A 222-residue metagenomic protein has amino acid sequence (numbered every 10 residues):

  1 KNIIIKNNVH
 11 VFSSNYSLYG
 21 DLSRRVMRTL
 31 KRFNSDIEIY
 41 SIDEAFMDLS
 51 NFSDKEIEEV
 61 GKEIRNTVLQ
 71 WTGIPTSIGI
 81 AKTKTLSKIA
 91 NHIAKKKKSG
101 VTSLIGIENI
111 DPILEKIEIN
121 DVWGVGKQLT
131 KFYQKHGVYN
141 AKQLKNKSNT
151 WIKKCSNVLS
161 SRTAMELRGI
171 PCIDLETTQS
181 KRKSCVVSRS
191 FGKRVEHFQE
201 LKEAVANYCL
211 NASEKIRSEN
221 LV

Functional and structural regions predicted by a protein language model:
K1-M165, E214: Gly/Gly-Pro- and Ser/Thr-rich, intrinsically disordered tail segments characteristic of DNA damage-repair and tolerance
N8, L129-V222: DNA-contacting surface of Y-family translesion DNA polymerases
